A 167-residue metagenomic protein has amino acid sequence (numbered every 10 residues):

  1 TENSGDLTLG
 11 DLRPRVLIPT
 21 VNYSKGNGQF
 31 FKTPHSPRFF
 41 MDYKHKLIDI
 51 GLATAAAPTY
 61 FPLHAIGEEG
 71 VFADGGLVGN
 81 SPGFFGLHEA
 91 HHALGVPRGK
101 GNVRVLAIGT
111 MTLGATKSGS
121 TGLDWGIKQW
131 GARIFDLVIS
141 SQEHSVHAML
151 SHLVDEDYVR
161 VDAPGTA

Functional and structural regions predicted by a protein language model:
T1-A167: Conserved catalytic cores and adjacent C-terminal regulatory segments of lipid-metabolizing esterases/lipases
